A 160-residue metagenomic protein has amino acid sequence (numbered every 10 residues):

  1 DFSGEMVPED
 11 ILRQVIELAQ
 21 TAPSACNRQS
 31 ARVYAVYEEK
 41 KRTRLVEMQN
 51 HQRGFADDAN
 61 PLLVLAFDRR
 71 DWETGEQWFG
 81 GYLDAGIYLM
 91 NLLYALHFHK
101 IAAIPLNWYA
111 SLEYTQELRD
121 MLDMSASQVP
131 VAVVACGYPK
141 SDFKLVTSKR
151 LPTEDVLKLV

Functional and structural regions predicted by a protein language model:
D1-V160: Acidic, surface-exposed loops and disordered segments
